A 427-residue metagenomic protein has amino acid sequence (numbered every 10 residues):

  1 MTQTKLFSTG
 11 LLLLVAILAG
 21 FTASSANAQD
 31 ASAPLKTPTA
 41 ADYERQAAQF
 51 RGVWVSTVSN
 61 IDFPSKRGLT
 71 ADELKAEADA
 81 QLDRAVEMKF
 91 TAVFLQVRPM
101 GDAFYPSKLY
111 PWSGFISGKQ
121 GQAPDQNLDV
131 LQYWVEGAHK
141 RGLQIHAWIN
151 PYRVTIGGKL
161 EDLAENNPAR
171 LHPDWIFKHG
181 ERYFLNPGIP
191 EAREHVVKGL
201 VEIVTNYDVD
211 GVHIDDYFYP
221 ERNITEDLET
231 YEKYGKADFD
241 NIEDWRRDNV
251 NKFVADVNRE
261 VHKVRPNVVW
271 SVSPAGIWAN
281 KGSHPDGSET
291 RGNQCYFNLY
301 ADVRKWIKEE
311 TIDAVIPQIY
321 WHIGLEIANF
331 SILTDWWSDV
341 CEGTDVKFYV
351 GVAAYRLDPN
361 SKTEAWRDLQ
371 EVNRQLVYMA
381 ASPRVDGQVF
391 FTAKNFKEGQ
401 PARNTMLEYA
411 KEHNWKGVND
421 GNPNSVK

Functional and structural regions predicted by a protein language model:
T39, A47-G52, F90-G101, V130-F177 (+2 more regions): Glycine-rich, aromatic-flanked loop segments that form ligand/cofactor-binding clefts across common enzyme folds
A48, S56, N60-A76, A147 (+2 more regions): Active-site-adjacent "subsite" loops/lids of carbohydrate-active enzymes
S56-T57, S271-R291, I319, L333 (+1 more regions): Active-site clefts of carbohydrate-active enzymes
I61-D72, W112-L128, G180-E194, F239-V250 (+3 more regions): The substrate-binding groove and active-site-proximal loops of carbohydrate-active enzymes, especially glycoside
A76-D102, Y207-D210, I312: Catalytic domains of carbohydrate-active enzymes, especially glycoside hydrolases
M88-D125: Aromatic-lined carbohydrate-binding/catalytic grooves of carbohydrate-active enzymes
F90, A169-T311, Y320-W321: Polysaccharide-binding and catalytic clefts of secreted carbohydrate-active enzymes
Y300-R304, K308-E326, G343-V426: Substrate-binding cleft of secreted/luminal carbohydrate-active enzymes
